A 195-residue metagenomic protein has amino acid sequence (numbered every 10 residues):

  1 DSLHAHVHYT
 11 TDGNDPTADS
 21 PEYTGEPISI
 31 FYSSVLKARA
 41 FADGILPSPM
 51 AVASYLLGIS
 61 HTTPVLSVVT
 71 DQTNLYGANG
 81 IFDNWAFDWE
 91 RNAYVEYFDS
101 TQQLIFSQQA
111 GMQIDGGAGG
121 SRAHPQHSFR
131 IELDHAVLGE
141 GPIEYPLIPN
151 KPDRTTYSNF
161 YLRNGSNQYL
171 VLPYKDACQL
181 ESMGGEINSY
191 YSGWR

Functional and structural regions predicted by a protein language model:
D1-G111, H135-A136: Short, compositionally stereotyped local motifs that mark structural "simplifiers"
V68, L75-A78, N84-R195: Conserved ATP-binding subdomain of kinase catalytic cores across diverse folds
